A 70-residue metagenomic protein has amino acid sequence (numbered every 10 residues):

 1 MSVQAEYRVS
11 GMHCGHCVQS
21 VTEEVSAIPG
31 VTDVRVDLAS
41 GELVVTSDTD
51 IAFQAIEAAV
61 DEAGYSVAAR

Functional and structural regions predicted by a protein language model:
M1-R70: Flexible metal-binding regulatory segments at protein termini and peripheral loops
